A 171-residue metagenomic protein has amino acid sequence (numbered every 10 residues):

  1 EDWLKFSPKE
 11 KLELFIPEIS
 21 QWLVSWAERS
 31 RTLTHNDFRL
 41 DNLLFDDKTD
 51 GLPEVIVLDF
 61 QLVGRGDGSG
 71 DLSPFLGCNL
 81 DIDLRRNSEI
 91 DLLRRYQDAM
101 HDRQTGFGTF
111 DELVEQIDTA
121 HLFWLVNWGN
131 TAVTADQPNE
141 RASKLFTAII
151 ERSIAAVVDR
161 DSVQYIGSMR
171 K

Functional and structural regions predicted by a protein language model:
E1-H35, D46-D50, R170-K171: ATP-dependent phospho-/nucleotidyl transfer catalytic cores
D2-W3, D83, R103-F110: Inter-helical turn/loop segments and adjacent helix faces that build the functional surface of alpha-helical bundle
L12, E89, S143-F146: Hydrophobic packing residues in well-ordered alpha-helices of helical domains and bundles
W26, S30-H35, V57-G68, L72 (+3 more regions): Secondary-structure capping and boundary motifs in well-ordered enzyme cores
R39-C78: Catalytic activation segment of kinase domains across protein kinase-like and atypical kinase folds
L62-Q104, H121-R141: Active-site activation/catalytic loop segments of kinase-like enzymes and analogous catalytic loops in related
T105-H121, S153: All-alpha amphipathic helical-bundle segments outside canonical DNA-binding/catalytic cores that form hydrophobic
F123-K171: ATP/Mg2+ or Mg2+-diphosphate-binding catalytic cores that bind nucleotide phosphates or diphosphates via glycine-rich
